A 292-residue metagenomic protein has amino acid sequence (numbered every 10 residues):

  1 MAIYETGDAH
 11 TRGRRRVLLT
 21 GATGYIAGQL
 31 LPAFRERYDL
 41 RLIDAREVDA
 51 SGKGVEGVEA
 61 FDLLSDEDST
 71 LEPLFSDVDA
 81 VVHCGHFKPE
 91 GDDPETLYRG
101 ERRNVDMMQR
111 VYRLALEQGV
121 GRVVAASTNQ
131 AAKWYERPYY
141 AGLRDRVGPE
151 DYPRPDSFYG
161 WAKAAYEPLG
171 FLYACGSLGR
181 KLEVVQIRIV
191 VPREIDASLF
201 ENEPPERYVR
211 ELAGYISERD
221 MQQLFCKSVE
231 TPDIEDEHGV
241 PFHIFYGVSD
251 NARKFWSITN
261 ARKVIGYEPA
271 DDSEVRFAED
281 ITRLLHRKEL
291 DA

Functional and structural regions predicted by a protein language model:
A2-T6, S273-A292: Amphipathic terminal alpha-helices
R14-R37: N-terminal Rossmann NAD(P)H-binding glycine-rich loop of SDR-like oxidoreductase domains
G57-N104, L114: NAD(P)H-binding glycine-rich loop region in Rossmannoid oxidoreductase-like domains and their noncatalytic homologs
R99-R110, Q118, W161-A164, I216: Glycine-rich NAD(P)-binding loop of the Rossmann-fold in SDR/ketoreductase-type enzymes
R102, R137-R180: Catalytic helix-loop patch of NAD(P)-dependent Rossmann-fold dehydrogenases
R110-D156: Conserved Rossmann-fold NAD(P)-dependent oxidoreductase catalytic core, especially the SDR/UDP-sugar
I189-P205, Y215-P241, D250: Alpha-helical substrate-binding/gating segment
E201-E203, P241-E268, R283-D291: Conserved C-terminal active-site "lid" loop/helix of NAD(P)H-dependent oxidoreductases that clamps the redox cofactor
